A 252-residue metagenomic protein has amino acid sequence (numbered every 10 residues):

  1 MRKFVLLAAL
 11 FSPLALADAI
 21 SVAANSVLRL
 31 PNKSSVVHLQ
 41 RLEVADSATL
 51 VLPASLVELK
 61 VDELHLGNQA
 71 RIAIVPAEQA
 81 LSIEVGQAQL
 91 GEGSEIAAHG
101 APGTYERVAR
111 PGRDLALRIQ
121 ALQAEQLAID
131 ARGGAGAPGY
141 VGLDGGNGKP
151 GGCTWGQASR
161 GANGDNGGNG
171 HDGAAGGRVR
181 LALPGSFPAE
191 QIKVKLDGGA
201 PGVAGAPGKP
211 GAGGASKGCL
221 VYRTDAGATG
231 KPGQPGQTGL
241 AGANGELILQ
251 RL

Functional and structural regions predicted by a protein language model:
M1-A9: Sec-dependent signal peptide recognition, specifically the positively charged N-region followed immediately by
F4, R41, Q191-I192: Intrinsic disorder/low-complexity segments enriched in polar/small residues
S12-L14: N-terminal signal peptide c-region/cleavage motif recognized by signal peptidases
L16-E92: N-terminal domain-start segments of secreted/luminal proteins
T49-P53, R71-A80, E92-R113, L127-R178 (+1 more regions): Glycine-centered low-complexity coil/loop motifs and glycine-rich tracts, especially the flexible linkers
V57, L115-L117: Structural detector for internal amphipathic alpha-helices that build alpha-solenoid repeat scaffolds
A88-G91, R118-I129, L183-Q191: A short, structured loop/turn motif at beta-sheet edges
